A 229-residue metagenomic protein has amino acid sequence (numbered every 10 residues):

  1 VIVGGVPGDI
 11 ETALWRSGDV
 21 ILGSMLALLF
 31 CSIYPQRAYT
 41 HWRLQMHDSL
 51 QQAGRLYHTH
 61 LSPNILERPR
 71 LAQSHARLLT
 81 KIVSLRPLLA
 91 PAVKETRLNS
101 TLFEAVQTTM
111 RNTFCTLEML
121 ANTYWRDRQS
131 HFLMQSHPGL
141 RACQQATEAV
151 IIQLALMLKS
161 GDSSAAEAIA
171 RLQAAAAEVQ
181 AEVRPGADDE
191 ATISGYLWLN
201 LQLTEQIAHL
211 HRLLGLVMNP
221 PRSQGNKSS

Functional and structural regions predicted by a protein language model:
V1-L98, R212, L216-S229: A transmembrane helix-and-boundary motif of multi-pass membrane transporters/channels
E11-W15, Q36-L50, R68-L79, S100-T113 (+3 more regions): Amphipathic, non-membrane alpha-helical segments in soluble helical-bundle scaffolds
L88-T96, F103, Q107, A177-A187: Short amphipathic alpha-helical segments and their helix-coil junctions
T109-S229: Soluble C-terminal extramembrane regulatory/interaction domains of multi-pass membrane proteins
